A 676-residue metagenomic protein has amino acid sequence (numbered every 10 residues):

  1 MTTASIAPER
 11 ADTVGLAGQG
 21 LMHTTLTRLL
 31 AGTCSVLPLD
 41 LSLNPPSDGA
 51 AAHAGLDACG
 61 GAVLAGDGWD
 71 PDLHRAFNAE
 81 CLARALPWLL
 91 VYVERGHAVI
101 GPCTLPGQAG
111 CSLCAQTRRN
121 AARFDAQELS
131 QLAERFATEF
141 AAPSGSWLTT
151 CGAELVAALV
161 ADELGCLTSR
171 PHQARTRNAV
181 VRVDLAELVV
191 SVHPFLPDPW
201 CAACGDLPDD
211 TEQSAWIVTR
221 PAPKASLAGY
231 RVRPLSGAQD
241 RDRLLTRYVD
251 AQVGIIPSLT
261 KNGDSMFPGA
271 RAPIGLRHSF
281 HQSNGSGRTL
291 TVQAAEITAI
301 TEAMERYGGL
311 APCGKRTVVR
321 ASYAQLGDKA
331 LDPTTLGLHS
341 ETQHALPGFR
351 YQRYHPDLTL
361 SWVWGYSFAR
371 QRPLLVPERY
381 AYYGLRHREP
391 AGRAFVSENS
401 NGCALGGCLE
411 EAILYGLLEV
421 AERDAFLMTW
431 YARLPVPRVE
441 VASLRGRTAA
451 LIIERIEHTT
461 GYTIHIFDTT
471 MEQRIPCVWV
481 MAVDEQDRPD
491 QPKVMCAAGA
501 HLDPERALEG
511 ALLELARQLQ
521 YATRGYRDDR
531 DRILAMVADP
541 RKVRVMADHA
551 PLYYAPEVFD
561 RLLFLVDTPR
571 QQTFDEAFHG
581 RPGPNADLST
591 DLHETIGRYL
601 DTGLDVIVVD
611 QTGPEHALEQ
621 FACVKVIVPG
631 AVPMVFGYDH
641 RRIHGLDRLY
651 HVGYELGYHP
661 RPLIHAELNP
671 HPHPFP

Functional and structural regions predicted by a protein language model:
M1-D264, G275, T289-V292, I297 (+2 more regions): Adenine nucleotide-associated cytosolic modules
T176-P676: Helix-biased "structured C-terminal domain" signature
